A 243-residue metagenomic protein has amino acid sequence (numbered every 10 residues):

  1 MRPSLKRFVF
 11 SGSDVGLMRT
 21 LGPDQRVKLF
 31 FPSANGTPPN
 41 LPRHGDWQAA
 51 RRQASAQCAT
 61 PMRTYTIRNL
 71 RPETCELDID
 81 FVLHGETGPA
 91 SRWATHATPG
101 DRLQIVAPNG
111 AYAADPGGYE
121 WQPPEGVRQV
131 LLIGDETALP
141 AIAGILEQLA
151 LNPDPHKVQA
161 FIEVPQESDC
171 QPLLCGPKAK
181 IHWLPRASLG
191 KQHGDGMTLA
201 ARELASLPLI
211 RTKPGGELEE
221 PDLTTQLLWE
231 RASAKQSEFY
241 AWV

Functional and structural regions predicted by a protein language model:
M1-V243: Extended, composition-driven regions rather than compact fold-specific motifs
